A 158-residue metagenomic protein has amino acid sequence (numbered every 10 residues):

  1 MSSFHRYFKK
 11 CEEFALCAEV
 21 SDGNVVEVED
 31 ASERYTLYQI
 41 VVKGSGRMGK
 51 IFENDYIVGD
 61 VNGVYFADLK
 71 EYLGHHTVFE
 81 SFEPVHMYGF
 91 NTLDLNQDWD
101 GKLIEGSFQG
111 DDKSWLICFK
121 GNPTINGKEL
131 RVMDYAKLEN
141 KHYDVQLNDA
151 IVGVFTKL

Functional and structural regions predicted by a protein language model:
M1-L158: Jelly-roll (double-stranded beta-helix
